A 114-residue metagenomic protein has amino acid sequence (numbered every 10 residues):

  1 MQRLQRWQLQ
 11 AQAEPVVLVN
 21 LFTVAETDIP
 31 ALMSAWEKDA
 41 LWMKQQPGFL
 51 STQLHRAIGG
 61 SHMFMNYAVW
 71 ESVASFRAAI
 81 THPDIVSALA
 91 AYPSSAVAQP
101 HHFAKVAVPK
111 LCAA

Functional and structural regions predicted by a protein language model:
M1-A11, L41-L50, V69-F103: An amphipathic, aromatic/His-enriched active-site/gating alpha helix that lines ligand/cofactor pockets
V16-T23, Q53-H82: Short, well-ordered beta-strand segments in beta-rich or mixed alpha/beta enzyme and ligand-binding folds
L21-T23, F103-V106: Short amphipathic
T23-M33: Short, surface-exposed ligand-recognition loops at beta-strand->loop->(often short) alpha-helix junctions that present
W36, A40: Short amphipathic alpha-helical/adjacent loop interface patches that line ligand and macromolecule-binding sites
V106-A114: Short, low-order "capping/linker" segments at domain edges
